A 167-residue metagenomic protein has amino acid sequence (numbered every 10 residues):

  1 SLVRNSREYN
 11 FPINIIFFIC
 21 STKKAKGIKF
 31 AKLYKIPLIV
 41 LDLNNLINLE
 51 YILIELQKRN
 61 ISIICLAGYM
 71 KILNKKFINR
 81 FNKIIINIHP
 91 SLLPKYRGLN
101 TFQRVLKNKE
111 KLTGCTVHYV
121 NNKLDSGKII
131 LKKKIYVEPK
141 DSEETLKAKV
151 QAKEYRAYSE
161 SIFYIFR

Functional and structural regions predicted by a protein language model:
S1-R167: One-carbon transfer enzymes
